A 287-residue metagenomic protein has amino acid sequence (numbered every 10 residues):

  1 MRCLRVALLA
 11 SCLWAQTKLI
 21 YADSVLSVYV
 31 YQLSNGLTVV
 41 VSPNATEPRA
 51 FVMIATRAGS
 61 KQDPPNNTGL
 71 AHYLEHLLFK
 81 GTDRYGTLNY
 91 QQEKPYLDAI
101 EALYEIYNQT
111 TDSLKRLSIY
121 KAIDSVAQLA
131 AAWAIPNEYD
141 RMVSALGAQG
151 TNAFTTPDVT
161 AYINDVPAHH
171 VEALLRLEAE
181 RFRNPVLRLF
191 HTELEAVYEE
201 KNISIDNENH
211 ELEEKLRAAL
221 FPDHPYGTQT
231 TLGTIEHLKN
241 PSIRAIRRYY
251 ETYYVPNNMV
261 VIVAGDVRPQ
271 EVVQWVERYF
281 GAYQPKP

Functional and structural regions predicted by a protein language model:
R2-L9: Sec-dependent signal peptide recognition, specifically the positively charged N-region followed immediately by
A15-A134, A161-A168, E172-A179, P185 (+3 more regions): His/Glu-rich zincin catalytic helix
Q32, P43, L146-T156: Catalytic zinc-binding patch centered on the HExxH motif and its immediate surroundings that defines zinc-dependent
A131-G147: Alpha-helix-centered segments that form part of catalytic cores
V143-Q149, N240-Y249: Short amphipathic beta-strand starts and helix->beta connectors
Y198-K215: Short acidic/His-enriched helical or mixed secondary-structure segments at domain edges of catalytic enzymes and some
H224-G233: Short acidic/histidine-rich active-site segments
